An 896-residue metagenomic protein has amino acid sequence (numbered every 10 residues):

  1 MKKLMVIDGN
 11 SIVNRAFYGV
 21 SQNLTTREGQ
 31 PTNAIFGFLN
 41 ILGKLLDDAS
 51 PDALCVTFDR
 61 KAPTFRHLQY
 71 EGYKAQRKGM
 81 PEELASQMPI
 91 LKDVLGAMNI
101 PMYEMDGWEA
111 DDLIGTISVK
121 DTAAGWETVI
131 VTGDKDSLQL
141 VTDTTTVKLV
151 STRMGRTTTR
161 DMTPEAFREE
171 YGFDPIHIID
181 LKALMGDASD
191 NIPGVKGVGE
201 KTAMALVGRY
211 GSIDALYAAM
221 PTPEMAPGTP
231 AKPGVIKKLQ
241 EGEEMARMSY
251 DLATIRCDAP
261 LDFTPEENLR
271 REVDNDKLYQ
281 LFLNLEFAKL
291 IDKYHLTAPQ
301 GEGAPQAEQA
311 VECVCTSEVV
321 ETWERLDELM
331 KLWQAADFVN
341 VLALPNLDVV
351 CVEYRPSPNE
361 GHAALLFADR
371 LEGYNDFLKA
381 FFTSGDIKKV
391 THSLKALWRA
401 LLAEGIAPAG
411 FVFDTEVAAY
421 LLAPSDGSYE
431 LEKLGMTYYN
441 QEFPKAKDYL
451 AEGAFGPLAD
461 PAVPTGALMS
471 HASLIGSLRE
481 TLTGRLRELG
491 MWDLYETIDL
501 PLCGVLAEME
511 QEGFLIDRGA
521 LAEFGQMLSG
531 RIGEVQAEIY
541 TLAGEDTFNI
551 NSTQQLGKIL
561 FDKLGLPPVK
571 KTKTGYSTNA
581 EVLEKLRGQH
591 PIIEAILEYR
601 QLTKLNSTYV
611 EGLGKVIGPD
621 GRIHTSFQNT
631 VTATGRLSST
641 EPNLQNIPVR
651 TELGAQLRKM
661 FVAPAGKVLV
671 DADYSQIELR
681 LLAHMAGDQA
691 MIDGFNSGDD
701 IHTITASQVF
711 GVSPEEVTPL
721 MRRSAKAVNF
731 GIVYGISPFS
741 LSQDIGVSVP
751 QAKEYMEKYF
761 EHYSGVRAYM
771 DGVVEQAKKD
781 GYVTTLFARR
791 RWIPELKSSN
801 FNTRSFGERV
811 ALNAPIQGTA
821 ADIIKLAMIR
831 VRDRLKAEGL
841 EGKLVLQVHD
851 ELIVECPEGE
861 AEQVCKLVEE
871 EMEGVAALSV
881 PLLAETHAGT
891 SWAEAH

Functional and structural regions predicted by a protein language model:
M1-C55, D59, F65-H67: Non-catalytic, usually N-terminal nucleic-acid engagement modules in DNA/RNA processing proteins
K2, S21, T25, A75-D258: Extended two-metal-dependent nuclease catalytic cores across DNA- and RNA-processing enzymes
V13-G19, L138-D143, V350-V352, L394-G405 (+4 more regions): Short active-site loop/helix that positions an aromatic residue
M154-K182, T222, E308-S317, V350-E488 (+2 more regions): Active-site-proximal helix-loop-helix substrate-binding element of RNase H-like nuclease domains
G242-D369, G453-A454, L458-E652, V668 (+6 more regions): Conserved "right-hand" nucleotidyltransferase catalytic core of DNA-directed polymerases
E353-P358, S425, Y429-E452, A467 (+2 more regions): Function-dense linear segments that define catalytic or interfacial modules in macromolecule-processing proteins
L458, Q511, D620, H624-T625 (+6 more regions): Conserved catalytic core of nucleic-acid polymerases
G530-A537, T541, E545-E594, E761-R809 (+2 more regions): C-terminal polymerase-core module
